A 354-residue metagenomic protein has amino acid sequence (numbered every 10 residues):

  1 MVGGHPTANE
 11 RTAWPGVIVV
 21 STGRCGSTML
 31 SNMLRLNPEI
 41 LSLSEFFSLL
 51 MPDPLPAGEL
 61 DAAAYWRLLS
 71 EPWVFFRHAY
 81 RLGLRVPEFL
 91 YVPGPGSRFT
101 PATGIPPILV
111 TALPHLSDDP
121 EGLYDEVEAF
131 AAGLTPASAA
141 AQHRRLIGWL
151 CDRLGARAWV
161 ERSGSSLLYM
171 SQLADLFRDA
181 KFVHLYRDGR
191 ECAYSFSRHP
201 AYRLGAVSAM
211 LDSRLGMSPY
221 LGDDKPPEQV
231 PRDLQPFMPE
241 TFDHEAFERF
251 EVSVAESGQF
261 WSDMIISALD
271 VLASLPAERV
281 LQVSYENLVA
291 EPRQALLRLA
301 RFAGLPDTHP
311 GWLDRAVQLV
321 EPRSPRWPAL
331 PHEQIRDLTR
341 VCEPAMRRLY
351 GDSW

Functional and structural regions predicted by a protein language model:
M1-G23, V92-F99, Y124, T135-A137 (+2 more regions): PAPS-dependent sulfotransferases, especially Golgi type II membrane carbohydrate sulfotransferases
R24-C25, L36-N37, F47-L49, S165-L168 (+3 more regions): Short, solvent-exposed loop/turn segments at secondary-structure junctions
T28-I40: A conserved segment at the C-terminal end of the G1
M29, Y169-D175: A short acidic, amphipathic alpha-helical/loop segment
N37, F177, L275-A277: Acidic-histidine catalytic/liganding microenvironments
F46-W159, A209-A246: PAPS-dependent sulfation machinery
A158-E161, Q282-S284: Short catalytic-loop micro-motif centered on adjacent basic/acidic residues
R162-S163, L173-R198, L299: Conserved phosphate-donor/acceptor-positioning beta-strand/loop module used by diverse small-molecule
